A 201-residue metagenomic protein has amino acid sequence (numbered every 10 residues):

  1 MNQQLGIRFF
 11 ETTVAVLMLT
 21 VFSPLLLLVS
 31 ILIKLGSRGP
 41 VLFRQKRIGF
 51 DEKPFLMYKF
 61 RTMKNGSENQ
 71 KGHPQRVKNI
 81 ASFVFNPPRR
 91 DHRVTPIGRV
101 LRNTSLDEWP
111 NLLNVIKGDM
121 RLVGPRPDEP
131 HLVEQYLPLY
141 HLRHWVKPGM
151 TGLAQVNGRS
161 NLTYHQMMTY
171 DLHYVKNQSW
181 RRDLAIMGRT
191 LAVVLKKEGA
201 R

Functional and structural regions predicted by a protein language model:
M1-Q70, N114, W180, A185-R201: A hydrophobic, helix-centered structural microdomain
N2, T12, L139-R201: C-terminal terminal-structure detector
Q3, I7, F22, P87-V94 (+2 more regions): Short, solvent-exposed loop/helix junctions and linker helices that flank or host conserved functional motifs
I31, K59, R93-P96, N111-L112 (+2 more regions): Residue-level recognition of specific faces of alpha-helices
V41, D51, V100, M120 (+4 more regions): Gly/Ser/Thr-rich beta-alpha loop segments that engage phosphate groups in nucleotides
F43-R93, T151-T169: Short, glycine-rich, amphipathic interfacial segments at transmembrane boundaries or analogous
V84-V146, I186-V194: A short, structured surface patch at a secondary-structure boundary
